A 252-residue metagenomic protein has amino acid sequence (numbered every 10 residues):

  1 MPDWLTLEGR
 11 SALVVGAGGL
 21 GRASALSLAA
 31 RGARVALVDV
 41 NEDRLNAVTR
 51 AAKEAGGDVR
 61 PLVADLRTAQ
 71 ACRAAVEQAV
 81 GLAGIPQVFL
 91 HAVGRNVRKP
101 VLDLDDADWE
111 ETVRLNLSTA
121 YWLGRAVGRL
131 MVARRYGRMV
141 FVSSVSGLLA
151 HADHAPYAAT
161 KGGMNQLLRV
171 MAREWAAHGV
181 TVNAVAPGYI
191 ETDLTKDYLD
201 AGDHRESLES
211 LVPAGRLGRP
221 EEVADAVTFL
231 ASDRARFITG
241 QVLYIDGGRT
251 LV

Functional and structural regions predicted by a protein language model:
P2-D3, L149, T228, T239-V252: Short C-terminal tail/terminal secondary-structure segment of NAD(P)H-dependent dehydrogenase/reductase domains
W4-A36: Canonical Rossmann dinucleotide-binding motif of NAD(H)/NADP(H)-dependent dehydrogenases/reductases, specifically
P100-V101, D105-V113, L208: Substrate-binding pocket helix/loop in short-chain dehydrogenase/reductase
L102, L149-A155, A177-H178, G215 (+1 more regions): Active-site loop immediately N-terminal to the catalytic Tyr-X3-Lys motif of short-chain dehydrogenase/reductase
G124, T160, L168: Active-site helix of classical SDR
R129, R173-A177, R236: Alpha-helical segment proximal to the catalytic Tyr-Lys
S144: Residue(s) in the substrate-gating loop at a strand-loop-helix junction that position the organic substrate next
